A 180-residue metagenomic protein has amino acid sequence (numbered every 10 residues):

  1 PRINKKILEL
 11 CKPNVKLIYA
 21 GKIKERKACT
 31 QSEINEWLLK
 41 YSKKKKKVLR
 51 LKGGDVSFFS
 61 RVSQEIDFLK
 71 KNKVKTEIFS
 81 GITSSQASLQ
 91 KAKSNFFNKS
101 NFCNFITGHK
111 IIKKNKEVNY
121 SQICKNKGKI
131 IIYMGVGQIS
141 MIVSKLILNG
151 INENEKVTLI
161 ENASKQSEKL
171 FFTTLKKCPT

Functional and structural regions predicted by a protein language model:
P1-F79, P179: Class I S-adenosyl-L-methionine
P1-N4, A20-A28, I82-S84, F102-C103 (+2 more regions): Short, acidic/turn-prone active-site loops that include or flank metal/cofactor- and phosphate-binding residues
K6-L10, R26-E33, A87-L89, K113-K116 (+1 more regions): Short, charged, surface-exposed secondary-structure boundary motifs
E9-C11, R61-S63, L89-K91, S144-K145 (+1 more regions): Short acidic, glycine/serine/threonine-rich loops at helix termini
E33, K43-L49, E65, F102 (+1 more regions): A contiguous loop/helix-start segment that scaffolds small-molecule binding in enzyme catalytic cores
S57-V62, T83-S88, K114-N115, I139-I142: Short glycine/serine/threonine-rich phosphate/pyrophosphate-binding segments that cradle anionic phosphate groups
D67-S88, F97-I106: Short, acidic/small-residue loops that bind anionic groups at enzyme active sites
